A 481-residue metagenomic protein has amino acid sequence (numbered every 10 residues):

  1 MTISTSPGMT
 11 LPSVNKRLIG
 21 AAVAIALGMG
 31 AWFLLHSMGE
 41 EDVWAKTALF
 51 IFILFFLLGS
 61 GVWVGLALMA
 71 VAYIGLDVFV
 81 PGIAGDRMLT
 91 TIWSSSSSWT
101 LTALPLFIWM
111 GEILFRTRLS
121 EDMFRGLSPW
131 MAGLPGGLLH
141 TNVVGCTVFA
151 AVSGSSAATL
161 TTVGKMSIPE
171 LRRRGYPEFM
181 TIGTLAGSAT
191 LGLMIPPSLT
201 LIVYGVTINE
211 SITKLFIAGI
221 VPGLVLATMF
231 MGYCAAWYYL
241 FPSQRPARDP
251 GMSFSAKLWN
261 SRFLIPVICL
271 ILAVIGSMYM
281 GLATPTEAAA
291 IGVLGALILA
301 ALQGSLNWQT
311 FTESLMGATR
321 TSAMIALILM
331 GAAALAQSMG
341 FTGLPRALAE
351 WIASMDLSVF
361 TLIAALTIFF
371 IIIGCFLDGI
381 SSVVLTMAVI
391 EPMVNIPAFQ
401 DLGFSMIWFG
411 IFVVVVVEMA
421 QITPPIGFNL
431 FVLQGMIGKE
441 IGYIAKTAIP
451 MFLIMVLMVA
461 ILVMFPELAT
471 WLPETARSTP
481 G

Functional and structural regions predicted by a protein language model:
T2-G481: Alpha-helical transmembrane segments of multi-pass membrane transport proteins
